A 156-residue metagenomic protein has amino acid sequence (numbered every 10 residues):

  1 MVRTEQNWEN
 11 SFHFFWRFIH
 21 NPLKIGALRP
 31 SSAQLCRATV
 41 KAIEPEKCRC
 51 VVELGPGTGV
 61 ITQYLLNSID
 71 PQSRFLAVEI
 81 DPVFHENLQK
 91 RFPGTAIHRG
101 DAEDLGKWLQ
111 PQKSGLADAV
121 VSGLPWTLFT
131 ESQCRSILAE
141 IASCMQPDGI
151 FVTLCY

Functional and structural regions predicted by a protein language model:
N7, S11-E46: Class I SAM-dependent methyltransferase Rossmann-like catalytic core, especially the SAM/SAH-binding loop
C48-G57: Conserved class I S-adenosyl-L-methionine
T58-D70: Conserved SAM-binding loop of SAM-dependent methyltransferases across substrates and taxa, primarily the Class I
D81: Conserved SAM/SAH-binding beta-strand->alpha-helix loop
H85-P111: S-adenosyl-L-methionine
D118-S132: A short SAM/SAH-binding and catalytic strip from SAM-dependent methyltransferases
R135-P147: A short glycine-rich, Lys/Arg-flanked "PGG" loop and its adjoining helix->strand segment in the class I
D148-C155: Conserved beta-strand signature within the Rossmann-like core of class I S-adenosyl-L-methionine
